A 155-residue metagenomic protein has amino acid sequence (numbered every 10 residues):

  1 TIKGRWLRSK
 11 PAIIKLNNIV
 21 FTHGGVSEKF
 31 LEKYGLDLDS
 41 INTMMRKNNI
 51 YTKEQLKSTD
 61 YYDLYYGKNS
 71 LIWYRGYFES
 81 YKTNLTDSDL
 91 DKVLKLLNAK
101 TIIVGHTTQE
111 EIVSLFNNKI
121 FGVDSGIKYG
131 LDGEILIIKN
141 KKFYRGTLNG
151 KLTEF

Functional and structural regions predicted by a protein language model:
T1-F155: Feature recognizes metal-dependent phosphohydrolase scaffolds
